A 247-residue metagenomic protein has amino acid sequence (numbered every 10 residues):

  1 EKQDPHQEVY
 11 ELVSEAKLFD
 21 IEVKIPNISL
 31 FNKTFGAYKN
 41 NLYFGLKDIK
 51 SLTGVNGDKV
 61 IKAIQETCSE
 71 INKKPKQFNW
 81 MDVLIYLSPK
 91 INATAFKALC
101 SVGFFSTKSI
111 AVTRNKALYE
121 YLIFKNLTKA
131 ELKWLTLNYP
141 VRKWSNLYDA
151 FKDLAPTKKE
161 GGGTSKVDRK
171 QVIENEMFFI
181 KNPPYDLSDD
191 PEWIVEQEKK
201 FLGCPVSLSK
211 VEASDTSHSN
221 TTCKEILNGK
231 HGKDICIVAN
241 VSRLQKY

Functional and structural regions predicted by a protein language model:
E1-Y247: Noncatalytic, beta-rich nucleic-acid-contacting surfaces in large DNA/RNA-processing enzymes
